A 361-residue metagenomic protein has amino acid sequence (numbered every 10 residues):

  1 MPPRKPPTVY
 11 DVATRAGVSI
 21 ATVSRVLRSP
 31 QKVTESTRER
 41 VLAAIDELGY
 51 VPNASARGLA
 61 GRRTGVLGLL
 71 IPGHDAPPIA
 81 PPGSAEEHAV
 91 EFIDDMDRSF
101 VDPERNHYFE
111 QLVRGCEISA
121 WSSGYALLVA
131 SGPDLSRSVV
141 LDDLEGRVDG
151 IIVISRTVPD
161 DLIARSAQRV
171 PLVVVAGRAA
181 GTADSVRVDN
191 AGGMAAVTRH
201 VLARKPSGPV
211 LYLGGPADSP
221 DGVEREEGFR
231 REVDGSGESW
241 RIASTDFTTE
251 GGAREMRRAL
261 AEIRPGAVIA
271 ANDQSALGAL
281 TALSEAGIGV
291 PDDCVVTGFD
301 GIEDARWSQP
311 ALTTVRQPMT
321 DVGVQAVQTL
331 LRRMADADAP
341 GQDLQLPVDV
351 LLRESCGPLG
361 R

Functional and structural regions predicted by a protein language model:
M1-P3, D46-E47, L69, V113-S123 (+2 more regions): Bacterial carbohydrate/catabolite-sensing allosteric modules
M1-P3, V66, H74-R199, A259: Alpha-helical recognition/docking segments in bacterial nutrient-uptake and carbohydrate-utilization systems
M1-V66, L70, G360-R361: N-terminal helix-turn-helix DNA-binding module of bacterial transcription factors
P6, P52-N53, S136-S138, D160 (+2 more regions): Structural motif corresponding to alpha-helix initiation and N-cap regions
S19, G65, D149, S207-P209 (+1 more regions): Short acidic/polar active-site loop segments enriched in Thr and Asp
L27-P30, H74, D134, V158 (+4 more regions): Short, glycine/serine-rich, charged loops/turns that create anion-binding and catalytic segments at active sites
R28, A60, S131, L135 (+3 more regions): Positions that flank functional sites
A54, S131-P133, S155, S244 (+1 more regions): Short loop/edge segments at beta-strand edges and connector loops that shape dinucleotide/nucleotide cofactor-binding
